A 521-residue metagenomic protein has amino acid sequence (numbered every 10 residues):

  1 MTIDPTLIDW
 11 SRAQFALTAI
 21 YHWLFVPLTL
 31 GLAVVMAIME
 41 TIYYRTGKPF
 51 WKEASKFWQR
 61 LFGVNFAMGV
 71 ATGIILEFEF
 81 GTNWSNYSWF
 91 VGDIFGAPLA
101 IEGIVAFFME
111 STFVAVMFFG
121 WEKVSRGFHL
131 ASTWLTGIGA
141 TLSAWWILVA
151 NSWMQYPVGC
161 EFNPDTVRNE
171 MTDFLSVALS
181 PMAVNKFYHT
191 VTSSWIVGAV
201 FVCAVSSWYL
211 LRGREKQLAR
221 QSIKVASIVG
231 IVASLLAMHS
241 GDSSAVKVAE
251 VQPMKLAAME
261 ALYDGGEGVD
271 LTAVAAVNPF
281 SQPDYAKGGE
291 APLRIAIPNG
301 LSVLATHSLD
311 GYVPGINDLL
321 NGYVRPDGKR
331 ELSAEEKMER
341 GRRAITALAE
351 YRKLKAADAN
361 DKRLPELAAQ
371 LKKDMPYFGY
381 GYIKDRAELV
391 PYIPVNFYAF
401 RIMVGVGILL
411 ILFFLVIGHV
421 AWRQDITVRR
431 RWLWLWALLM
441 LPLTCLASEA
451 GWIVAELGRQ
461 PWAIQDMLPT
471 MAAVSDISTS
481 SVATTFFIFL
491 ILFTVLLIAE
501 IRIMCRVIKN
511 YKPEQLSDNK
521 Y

Functional and structural regions predicted by a protein language model:
M1-Y521: Polytopic transmembrane helical bundles with strong interfacial aromatic enrichment
